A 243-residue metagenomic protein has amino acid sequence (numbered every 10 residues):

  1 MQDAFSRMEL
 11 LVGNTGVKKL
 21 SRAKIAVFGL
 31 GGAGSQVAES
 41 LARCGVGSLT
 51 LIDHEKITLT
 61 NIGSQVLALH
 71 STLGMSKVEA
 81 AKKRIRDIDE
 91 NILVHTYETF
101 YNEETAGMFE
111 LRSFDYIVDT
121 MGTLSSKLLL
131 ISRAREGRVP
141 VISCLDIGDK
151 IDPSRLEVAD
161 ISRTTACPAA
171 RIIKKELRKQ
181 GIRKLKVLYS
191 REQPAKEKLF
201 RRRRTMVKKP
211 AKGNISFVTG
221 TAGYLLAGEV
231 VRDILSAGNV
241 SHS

Functional and structural regions predicted by a protein language model:
M1-I25: N-terminal charged helix/coil linker that caps or initiates catalytic domains
S21, F109-Y116, M121-S126, E136 (+4 more regions): Glycine-rich phosphate/adenylate-binding loop
V27-G29, I52: Conserved N-terminal Rossmann-fold NAD(P)-binding element of oxidoreductases
A33: Hydrophobic/small residue at the entry helix of a nucleotide-binding pocket
R43-S48, E136: Conserved S-adenosyl-L-methionine
L51-I88: Glycine-rich phosphate-binding loop and adjoining beta1-alpha1-beta2 segment of Rossmann-like nucleotide-binding folds
E98-A106: Conserved SAM/SAH-binding loop
